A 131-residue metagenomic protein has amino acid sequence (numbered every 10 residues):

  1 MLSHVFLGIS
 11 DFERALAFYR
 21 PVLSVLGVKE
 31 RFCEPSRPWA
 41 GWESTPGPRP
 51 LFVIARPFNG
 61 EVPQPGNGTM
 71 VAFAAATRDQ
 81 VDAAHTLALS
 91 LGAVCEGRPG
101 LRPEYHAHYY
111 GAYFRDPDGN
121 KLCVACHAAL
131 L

Functional and structural regions predicted by a protein language model:
M1, Q64-G68, H106: Short glycine-enriched loop/turn motifs at secondary-structure junctions
M1-L16, V71, H127-L131: N-terminal beta-strand motif that seeds the catalytic metal site of vicinal oxygen chelate
G8-L51: Core segments of cupin and vicinal oxygen chelate
I9-R14, A72-A112, P117: Vicinal oxygen chelate
P38-A40, E104-Y105, L130: Short secondary-structure capping/turn micro-motifs that flank functional sites
A40, S44-A83: Long, continuous compositionally biased terminal/linker segments
K121-V124: Short glycine-/small-residue motifs
